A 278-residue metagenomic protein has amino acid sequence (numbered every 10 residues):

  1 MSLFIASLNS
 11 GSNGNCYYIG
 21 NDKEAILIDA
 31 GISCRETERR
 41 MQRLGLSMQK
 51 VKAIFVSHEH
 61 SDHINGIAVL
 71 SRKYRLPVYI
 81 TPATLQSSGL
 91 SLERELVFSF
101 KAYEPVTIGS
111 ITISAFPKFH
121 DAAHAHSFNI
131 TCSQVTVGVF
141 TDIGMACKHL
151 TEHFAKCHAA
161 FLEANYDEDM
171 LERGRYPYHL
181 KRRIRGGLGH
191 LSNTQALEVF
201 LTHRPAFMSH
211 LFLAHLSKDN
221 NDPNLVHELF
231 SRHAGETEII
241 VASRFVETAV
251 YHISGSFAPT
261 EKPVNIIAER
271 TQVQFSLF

Functional and structural regions predicted by a protein language model:
M1-L44, H126-D142, A159: Conserved beta-strand hairpin/beta-sheet module of binuclear metal-dependent hydrolase folds, prominently
I28-G31, V51-E59, Y79-P82, G138-D142 (+3 more regions): Active-site neighborhood of phospho(di)ester-bond hydrolases with catalytic His/Asp-centered motifs
C34-I80: Active-site metal-binding motif and surrounding structural segment of the metallo-beta-lactamase
H60-I64, Q86-S87, A122-A123, A146-K148 (+2 more regions): Active-site environment of divalent metal-dependent phosphoester hydrolases
N65-Y74, S87-S91, N221-E228: Metal-dependent catalytic neighborhoods of phosphoester/phosphodiester hydrolases
T81-V135: Metallo-beta-lactamase
K148-R244: Cap/insert and terminal regions of metallo-dependent hydrolase folds
P223-F278: C-terminal regulatory/interaction regions
